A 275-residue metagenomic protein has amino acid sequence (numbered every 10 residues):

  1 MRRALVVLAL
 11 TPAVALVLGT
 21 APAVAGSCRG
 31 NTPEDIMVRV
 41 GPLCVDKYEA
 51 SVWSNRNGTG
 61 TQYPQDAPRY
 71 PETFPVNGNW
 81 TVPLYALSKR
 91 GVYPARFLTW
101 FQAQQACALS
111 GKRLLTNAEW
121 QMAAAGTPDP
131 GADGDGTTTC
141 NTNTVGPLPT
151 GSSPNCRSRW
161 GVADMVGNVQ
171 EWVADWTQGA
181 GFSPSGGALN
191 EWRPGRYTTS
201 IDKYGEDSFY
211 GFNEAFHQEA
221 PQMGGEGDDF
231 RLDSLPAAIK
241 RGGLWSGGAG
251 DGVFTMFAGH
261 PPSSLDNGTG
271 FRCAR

Functional and structural regions predicted by a protein language model:
M1-A4: Positively charged n-region of N-terminal signal peptides that target proteins for export
V7-V17: Bacterial N-terminal signal peptides
T20-A21: N-terminal signal peptide c-region/cleavage motif recognized by signal peptidases
A25-S27, Y93-F101, C156, A188-R275: Disulfide-stabilized, aromatic/cysteine-rich ligand-recognition loop
T32-D164: Short aromatic-cysteine micro-motif
V52-G58, G181, G248-F254: Short, solvent-exposed loop/turn elements at domain surfaces
T137-V166, W176-G186, P194-D202, E206: Short, well-ordered junction/capping motifs at the entry into regular secondary structure
Q170-E171: Generic structural signal for well-ordered beta-strand positions
